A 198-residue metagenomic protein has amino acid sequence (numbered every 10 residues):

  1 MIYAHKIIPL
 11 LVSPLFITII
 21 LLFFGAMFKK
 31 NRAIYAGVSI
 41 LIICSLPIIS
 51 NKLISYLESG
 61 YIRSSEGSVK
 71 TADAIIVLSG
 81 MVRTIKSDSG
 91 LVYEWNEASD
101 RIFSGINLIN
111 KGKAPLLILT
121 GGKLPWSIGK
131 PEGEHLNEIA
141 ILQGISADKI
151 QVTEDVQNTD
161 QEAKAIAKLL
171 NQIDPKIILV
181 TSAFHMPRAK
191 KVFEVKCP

Functional and structural regions predicted by a protein language model:
M1-M27: Membrane-embedded alpha-helical segments of integral membrane proteins
M27-I34: Membrane-interface helix-boundary motifs at transmembrane edges
I34-P47: Hydrophobic membrane-insertion alpha-helices, especially the h-region of bacterial N-terminal signal peptides
P47-P198: A structural signal for short, hydrophobic/glycine-enriched beta-strand patches
